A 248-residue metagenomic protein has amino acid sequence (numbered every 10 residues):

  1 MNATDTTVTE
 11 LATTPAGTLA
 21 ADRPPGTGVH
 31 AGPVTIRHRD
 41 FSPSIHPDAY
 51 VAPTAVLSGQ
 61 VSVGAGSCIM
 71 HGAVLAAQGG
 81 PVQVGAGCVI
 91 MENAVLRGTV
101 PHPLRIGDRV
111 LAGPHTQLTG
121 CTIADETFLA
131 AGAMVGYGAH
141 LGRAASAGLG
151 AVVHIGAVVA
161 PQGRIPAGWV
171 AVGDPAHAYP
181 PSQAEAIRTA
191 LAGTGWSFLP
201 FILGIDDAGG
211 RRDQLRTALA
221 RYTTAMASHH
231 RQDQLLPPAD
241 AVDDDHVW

Functional and structural regions predicted by a protein language model:
A3-D40, Q78, E92-N93, T99-I106 (+2 more regions): Glycine-rich hexapeptide-repeat left-handed beta-helix
V51, S62, I69, V84-I90: Well-ordered beta-strand segments characteristic of repetitive beta-sheet solenoids
V51-A52, V153: Short, structured beta-strand/loop micro-motifs enriched in basic residues and often containing a Trp
A52, V84-G85, I106, L118: Hydrophobic residues on conserved beta-strands that form the core of alpha/beta folds
A55, A73, V82, I90-L96 (+1 more regions): N-terminal leader/targeting segments and the first structural element of proteins
